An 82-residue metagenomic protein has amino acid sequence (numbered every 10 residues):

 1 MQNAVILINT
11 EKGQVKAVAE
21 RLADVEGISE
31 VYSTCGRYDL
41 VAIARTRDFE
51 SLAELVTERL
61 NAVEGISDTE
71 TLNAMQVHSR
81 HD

Functional and structural regions predicted by a protein language model:
M1-D82: A compositional/biophysical signature of low hydrophobicity enriched in polar/charged and small residues
